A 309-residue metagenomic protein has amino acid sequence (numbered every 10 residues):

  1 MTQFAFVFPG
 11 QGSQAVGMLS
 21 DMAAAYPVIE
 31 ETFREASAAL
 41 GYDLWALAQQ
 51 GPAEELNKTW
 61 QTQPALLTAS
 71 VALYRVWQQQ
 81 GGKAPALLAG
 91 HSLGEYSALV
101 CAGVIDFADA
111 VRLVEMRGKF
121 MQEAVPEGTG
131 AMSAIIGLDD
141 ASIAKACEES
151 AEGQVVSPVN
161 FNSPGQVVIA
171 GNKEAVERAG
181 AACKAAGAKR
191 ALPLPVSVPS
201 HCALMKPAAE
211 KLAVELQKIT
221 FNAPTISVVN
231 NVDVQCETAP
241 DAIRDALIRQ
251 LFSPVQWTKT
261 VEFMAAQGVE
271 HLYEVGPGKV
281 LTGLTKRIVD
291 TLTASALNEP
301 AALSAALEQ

Functional and structural regions predicted by a protein language model:
T2-I143, L194, H271-S304: FabD-like malonyl-/acyl-CoA
Q11-S13, L40-Y42, A102-S253: Alpha/beta catalytic cores of group-transfer enzymes, especially the acyltransferase/condensing modules of polyketide
Q78, K184, A265-G268: Non-catalytic positions within long, well-ordered alpha-helices that form the structural scaffold/packing of enzyme
A175-V176, E215, G268, L292 (+1 more regions): NAD(P)-dependent dehydrogenase/reductase Rossmann-like domain
V229, I248, V261-A265, T282: Generic hydrophobic alpha-helical scaffold/packing signal
S253-V269: A short, acidic, amphipathic alpha-helical segment used as a generic capping/interface helix at domain edges
